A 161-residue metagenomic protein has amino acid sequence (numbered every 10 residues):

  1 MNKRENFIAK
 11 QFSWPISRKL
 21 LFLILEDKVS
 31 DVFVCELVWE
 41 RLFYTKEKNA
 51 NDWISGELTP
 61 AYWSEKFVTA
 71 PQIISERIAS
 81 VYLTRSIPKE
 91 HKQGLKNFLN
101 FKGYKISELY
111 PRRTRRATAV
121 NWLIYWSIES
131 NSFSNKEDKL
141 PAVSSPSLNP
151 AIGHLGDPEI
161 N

Functional and structural regions predicted by a protein language model:
M1-E5: N-terminal organelle transit peptides
P15-K105: Conserved, aromatic- and glycine-enriched, well-ordered alpha/beta core segments that occur as contiguous structural
T69-N161: Low-complexity intrinsically disordered segments
